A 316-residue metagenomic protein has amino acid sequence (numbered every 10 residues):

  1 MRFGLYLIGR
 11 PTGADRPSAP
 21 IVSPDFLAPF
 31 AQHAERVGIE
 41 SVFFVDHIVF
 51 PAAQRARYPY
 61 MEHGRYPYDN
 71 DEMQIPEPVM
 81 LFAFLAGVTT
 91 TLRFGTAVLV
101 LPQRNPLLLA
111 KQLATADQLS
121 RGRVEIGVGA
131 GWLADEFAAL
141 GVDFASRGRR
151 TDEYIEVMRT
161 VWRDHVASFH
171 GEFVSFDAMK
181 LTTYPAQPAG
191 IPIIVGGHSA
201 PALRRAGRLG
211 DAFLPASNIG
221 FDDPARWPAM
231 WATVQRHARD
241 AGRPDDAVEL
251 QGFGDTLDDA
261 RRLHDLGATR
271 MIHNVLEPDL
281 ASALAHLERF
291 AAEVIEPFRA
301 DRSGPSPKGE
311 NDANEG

Functional and structural regions predicted by a protein language model:
M1-G316: Active-site-adjacent structural elements that line small-molecule/cofactor binding pockets in enzymes
